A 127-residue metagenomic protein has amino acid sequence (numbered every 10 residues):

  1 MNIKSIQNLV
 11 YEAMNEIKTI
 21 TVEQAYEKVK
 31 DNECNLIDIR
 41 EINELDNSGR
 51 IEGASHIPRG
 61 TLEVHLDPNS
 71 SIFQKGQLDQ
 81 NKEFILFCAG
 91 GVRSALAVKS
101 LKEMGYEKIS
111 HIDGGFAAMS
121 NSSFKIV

Functional and structural regions predicted by a protein language model:
M1-C34, I42-E83, V92-V127: Rhodanese-like catalytic fold shared by cysteine-dependent sulfurtransferases and DSP/PTP-type phosphatases
F87: Short, surface-exposed ligand- or partner-binding patches at beta-edge/loop junctions that are enriched in aromatics
